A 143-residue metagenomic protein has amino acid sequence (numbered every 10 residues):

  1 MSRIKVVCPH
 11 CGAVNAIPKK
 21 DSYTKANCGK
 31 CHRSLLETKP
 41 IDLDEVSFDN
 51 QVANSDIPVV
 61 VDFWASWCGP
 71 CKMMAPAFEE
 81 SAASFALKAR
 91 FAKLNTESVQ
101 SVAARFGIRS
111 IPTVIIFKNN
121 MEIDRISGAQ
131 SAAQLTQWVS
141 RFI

Functional and structural regions predicted by a protein language model:
C8-C11, C28-C31: Short cysteine-rich clusters marking metal-coordination/redox-active sites
N15, L35, A75: Cys/His-rich microdomains that often coordinate metals
I17-A26: Short linker/helix segments within small regulatory modules
C31-P40: Short Cys/His-rich micro-motifs in 6-15 aa windows
P40-V59: A short beta-strand-turn-helix
D56, F63-W67, S110: Short pre-active-site segment immediately N-terminal to redox-active cysteine/selenocysteine motifs in thiol-based
P70-A86: Typically the conserved alpha-helix immediately C-terminal to a functionally engaged Cys/Sec in thioredoxin-like
S110, I115-I143: Non-catalytic, surface beta->alpha helical segment in thiol-disulfide oxidoreductase systems
